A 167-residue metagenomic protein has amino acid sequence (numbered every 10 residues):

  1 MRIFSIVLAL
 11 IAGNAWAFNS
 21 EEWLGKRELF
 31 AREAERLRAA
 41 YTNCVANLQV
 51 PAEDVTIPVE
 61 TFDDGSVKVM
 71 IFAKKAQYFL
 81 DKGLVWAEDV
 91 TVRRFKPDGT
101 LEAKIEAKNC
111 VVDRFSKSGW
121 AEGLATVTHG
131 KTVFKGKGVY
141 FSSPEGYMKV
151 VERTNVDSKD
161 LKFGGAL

Functional and structural regions predicted by a protein language model:
M1-L167: Mature-chain termini and adjacent capping regions
